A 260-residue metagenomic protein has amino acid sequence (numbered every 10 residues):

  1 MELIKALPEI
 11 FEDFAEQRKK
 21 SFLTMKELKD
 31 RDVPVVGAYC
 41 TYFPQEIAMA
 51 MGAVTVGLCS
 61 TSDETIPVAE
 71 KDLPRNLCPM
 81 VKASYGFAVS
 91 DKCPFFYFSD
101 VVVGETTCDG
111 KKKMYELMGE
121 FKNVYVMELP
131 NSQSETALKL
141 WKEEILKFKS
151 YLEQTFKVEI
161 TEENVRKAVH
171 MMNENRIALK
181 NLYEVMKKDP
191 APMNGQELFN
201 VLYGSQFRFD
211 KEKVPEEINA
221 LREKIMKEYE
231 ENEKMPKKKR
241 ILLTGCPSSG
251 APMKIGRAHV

Functional and structural regions predicted by a protein language model:
M1-E162: Trp/Phe/Arg-rich N-terminal binding region typifying the photolyase-homology
M1-P34, S150-R257: A charged, amphipathic alpha-helical module
